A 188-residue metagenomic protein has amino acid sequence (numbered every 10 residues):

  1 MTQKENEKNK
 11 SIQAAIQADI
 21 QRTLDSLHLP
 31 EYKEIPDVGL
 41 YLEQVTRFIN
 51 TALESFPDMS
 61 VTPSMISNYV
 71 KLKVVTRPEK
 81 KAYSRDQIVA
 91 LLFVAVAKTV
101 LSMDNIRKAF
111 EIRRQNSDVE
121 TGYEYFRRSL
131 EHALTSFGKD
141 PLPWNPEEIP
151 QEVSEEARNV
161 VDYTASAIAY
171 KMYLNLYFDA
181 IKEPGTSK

Functional and structural regions predicted by a protein language model:
T2-R114: Basic helix-turn-helix/winged-helix DNA-binding cores and closely related short helical interaction motifs
A109-K188: Intrinsically disordered, low-complexity, charge-dense segments enriched in Lys/Arg and Glu/Asp interspersed
